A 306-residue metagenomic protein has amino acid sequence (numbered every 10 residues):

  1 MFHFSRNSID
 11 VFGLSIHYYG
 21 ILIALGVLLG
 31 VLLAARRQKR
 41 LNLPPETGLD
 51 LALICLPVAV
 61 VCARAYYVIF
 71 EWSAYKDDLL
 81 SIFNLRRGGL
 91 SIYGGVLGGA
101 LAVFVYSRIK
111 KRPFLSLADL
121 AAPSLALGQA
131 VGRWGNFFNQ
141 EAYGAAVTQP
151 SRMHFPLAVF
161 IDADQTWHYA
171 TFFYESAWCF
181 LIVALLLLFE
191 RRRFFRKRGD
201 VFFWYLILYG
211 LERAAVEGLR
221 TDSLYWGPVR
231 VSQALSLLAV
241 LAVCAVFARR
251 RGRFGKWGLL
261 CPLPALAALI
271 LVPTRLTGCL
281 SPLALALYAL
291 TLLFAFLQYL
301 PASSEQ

Functional and structural regions predicted by a protein language model:
M1-Q306: A feature for loop-to-transmembrane-helix boundaries and adjacent hydrophobic helices in multi-pass integral membrane
